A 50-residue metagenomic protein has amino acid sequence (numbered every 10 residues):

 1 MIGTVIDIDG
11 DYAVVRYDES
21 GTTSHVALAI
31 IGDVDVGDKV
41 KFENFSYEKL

Functional and structural regions predicted by a protein language model:
M1-I2: Short coil-to-beta-strand transition motifs
D11-V15: Short aromatic-glycine-enriched beta-strand elements
G21-I30: A short macromolecule-binding patch
F45-L50: Short, Lys/Arg- and Gly-enriched loop/turn segments at beta-strand edges
